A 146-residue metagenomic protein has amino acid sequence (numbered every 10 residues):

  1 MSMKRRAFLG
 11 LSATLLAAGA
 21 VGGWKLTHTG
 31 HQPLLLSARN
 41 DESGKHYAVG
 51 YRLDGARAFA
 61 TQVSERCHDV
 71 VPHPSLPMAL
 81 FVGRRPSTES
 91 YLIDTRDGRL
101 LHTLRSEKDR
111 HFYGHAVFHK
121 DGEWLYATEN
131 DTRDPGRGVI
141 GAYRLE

Functional and structural regions predicted by a protein language model:
M1-T27: N-terminal export signals
G19-Y51: C-terminal segment of N-terminal export signals and the immediately downstream linker at the start of the mature
D41-G44, R84-P86, T132-R137: Short, solvent-exposed loop/turn segments at conserved positions within beta-propeller repeat blades
R52-D54, T95-D97, L145-E146: Short loop/turn segments that connect beta-strands within beta-propeller blades
A56-Q62, R99-S106: A short beta-strand motif characteristic of beta-propeller blades
E65-V71, H111-V117: Repeated scaffold domains used in trafficking and secretory/extracellular systems, primarily beta-propellers
P74-S75, K120-D121: Residue-level detector of Asp-centered blade-edge/turn motifs that repeat once per structural unit in beta-propeller
